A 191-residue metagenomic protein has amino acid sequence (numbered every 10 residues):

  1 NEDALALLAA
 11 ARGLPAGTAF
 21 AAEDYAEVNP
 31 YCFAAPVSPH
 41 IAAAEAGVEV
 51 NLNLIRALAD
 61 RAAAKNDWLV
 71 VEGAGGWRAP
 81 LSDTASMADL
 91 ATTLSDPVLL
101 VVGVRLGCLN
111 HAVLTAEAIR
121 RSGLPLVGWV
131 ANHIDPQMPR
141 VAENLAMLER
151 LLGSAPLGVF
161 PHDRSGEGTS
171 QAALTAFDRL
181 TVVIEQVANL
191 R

Functional and structural regions predicted by a protein language model:
N1-E49, N53, L58-R61: N-terminal phosphate/diphosphate-binding loop that engages ATP/GTP or pyrophosphate donors across diverse enzyme folds
I55-D83: Switch II (G3) loop of P-loop NTPases
V70-E72, L99-V101, V130: Structural motif
W77-S82, G107-V113: Short glycine/serine/threonine-rich phosphate/pyrophosphate-binding segments that cradle anionic phosphate groups
S82-D89, V113-A116, V141-A146: Charged helix-capping and loop-helix junction motifs
S82-R105: Inter-motif core of Ras-like GTPase G domains
E117-R191: C-terminal lobe/tail of nucleotide-utilizing enzymes
